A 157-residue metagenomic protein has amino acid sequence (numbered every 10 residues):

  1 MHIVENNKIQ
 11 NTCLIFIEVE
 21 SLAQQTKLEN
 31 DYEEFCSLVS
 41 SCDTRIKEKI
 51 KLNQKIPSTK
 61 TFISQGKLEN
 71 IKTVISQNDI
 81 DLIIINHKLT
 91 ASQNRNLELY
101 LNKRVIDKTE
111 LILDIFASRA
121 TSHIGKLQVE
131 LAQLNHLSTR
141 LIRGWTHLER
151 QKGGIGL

Functional and structural regions predicted by a protein language model:
M1-D114: N-terminal accessory targeting/assembly segments
L111-L157: Extended, highly charged alpha-helical segments
